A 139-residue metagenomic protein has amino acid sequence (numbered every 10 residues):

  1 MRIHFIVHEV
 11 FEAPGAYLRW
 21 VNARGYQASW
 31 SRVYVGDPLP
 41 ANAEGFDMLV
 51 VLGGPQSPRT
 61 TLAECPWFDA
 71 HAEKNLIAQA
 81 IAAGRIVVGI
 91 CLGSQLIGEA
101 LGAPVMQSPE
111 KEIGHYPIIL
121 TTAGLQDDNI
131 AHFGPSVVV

Functional and structural regions predicted by a protein language model:
M1-A83, I119: N-terminal beta1-alpha1 cap of cysteine-dependent amidohydrolase-like domains
G15, G53-G54, G89, G93 (+2 more regions): Glycine-centered flexibility sites
G15, G98, D127: Alpha-helical elements of the RecA-like P-loop NTPase motor core of helicases
V35-G36, S94, E112: Conserved beta-strand edge residues that scaffold enzyme active sites
A72, Q79-P104: Catalytic nucleophile loop
L101-V139: Pocket-forming structural segment of enzyme catalytic cores
